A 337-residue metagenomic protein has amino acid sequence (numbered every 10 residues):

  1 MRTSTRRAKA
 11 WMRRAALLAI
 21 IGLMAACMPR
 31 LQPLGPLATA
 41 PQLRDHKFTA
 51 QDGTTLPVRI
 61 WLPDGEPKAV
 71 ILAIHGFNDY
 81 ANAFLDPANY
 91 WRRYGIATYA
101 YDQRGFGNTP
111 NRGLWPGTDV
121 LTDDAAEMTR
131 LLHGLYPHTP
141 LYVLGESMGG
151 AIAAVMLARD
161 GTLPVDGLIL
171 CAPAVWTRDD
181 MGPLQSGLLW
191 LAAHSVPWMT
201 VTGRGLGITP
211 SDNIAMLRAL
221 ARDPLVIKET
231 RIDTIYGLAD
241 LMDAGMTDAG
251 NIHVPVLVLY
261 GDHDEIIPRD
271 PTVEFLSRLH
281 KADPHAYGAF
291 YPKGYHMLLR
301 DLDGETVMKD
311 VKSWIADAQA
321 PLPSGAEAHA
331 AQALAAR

Functional and structural regions predicted by a protein language model:
G22-A50, T54-P63, R337: An N-terminal hydrophobic leader/cap segment in hydrolases
K68-G76: Short beta-strand element of the alpha/beta-hydrolase
N78-A81, F106-Y136, P140: Catalytic nucleophile-loop/oxyanion-hole region of alpha/beta-hydrolase and closely related hydrolase-like folds
A88-P110: Conserved alpha/beta-hydrolase
E146-R231: Alpha/beta-hydrolase-fold enzymes
I252, V258-Y260, D264: Short beta-strand/loop motif that positions the catalytic acidic residue of the alpha/beta-hydrolase fold
V254, P268-R278: Short alpha-helix in the alpha/beta-hydrolase fold that links the catalytic acid
H285, K293-R337: Catalytic active-site module of serine/aspartate enzymes centered on a nucleophile-bearing elbow/loop
